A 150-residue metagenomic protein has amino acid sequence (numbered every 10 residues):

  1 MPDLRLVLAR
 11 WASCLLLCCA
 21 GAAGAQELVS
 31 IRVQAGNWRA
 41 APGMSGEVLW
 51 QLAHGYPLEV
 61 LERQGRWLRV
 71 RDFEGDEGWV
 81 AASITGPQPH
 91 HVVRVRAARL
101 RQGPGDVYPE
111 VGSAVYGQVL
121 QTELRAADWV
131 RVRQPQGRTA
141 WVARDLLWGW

Functional and structural regions predicted by a protein language model:
M1-V7: N-terminal secretory signal peptides that target proteins for export/translocation
A9-A20: Bacterial N-terminal signal peptides
A23-A40, V48-Y56, L61-Q102, V107-Q118 (+2 more regions): SH3-family beta-barrel domains
S45: A short beta-loop-beta micro-motif enriched in histidine and acidic residues
